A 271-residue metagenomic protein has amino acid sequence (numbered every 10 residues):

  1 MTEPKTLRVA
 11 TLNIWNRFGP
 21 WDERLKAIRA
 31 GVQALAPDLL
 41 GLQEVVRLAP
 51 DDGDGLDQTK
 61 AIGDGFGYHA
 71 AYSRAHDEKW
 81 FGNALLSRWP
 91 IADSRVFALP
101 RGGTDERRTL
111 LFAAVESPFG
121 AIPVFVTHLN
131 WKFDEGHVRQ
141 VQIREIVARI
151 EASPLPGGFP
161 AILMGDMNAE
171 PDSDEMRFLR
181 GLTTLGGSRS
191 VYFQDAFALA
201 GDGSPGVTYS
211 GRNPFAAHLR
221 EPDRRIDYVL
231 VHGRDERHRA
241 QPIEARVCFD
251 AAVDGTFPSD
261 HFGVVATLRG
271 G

Functional and structural regions predicted by a protein language model:
M1-D64, D77-W80, R144, R269-G271: N-terminal, active-site-proximal structural segment of metallo-dependent hydrolase catalytic domains
P4-L7, A36-D38, G67-H69, A121-I122 (+1 more regions): Loop/turn elements at helix/coil->beta-strand transitions in domains of secreted/extracellular proteins
L12-I14, V45, L129, D166-M167 (+1 more regions): Active-site metal-binding loops of divalent metal-dependent hydrolases
W21, L39, Q43-W131, Y228 (+1 more regions): Structured beta-strand-rich core segments of catalytic domains in phosphoester-bond hydrolases
E23-G31, A61, L110-F112, V141-R149 (+1 more regions): Alpha-helical elements of Rossmann-like donor-binding domains used by nucleotide-donor carbohydrate transfer enzymes
L40-Q43, A71-S73, I162-D166, D195-A198: Active-site neighborhood of phospho(di)ester-bond hydrolases with catalytic His/Asp-centered motifs
A114, E151-A161, A169-G271: Metal-dependent phosphoester-hydrolase catalytic domains
D134, R139-G158: A long, amphipathic alpha-helix that forms part of the scaffold/cap immediately adjacent to metal-dependent active
